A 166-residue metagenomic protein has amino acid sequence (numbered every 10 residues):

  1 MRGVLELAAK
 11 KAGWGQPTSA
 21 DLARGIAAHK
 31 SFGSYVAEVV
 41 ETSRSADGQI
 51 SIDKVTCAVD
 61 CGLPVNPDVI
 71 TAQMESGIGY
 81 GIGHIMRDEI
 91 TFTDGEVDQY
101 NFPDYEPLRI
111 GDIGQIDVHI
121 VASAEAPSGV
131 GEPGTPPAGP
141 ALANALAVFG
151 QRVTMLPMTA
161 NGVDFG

Functional and structural regions predicted by a protein language model:
M1-G166: Cofactor-binding beta-sheet edge motifs in enzyme active sites
